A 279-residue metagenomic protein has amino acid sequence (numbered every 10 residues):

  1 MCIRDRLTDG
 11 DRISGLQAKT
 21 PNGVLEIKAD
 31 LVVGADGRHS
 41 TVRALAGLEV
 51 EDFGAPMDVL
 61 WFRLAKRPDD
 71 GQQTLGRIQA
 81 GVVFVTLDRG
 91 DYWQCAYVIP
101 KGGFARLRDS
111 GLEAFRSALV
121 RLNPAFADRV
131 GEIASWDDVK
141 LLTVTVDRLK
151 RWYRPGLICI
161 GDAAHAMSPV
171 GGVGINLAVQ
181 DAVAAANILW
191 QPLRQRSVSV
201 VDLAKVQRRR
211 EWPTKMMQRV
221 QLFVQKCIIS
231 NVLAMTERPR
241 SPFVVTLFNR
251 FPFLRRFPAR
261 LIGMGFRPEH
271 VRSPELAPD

Functional and structural regions predicted by a protein language model:
R4, D11-V144, R148, Y153: Conserved FAD-binding catalytic core of PHBH/FMO-like flavoproteins
A35, G161-D162, Q180: Active-site flanking residues adjacent to catalytic metal/cofactor-binding acidic residues
V83, V144-L149, A164-N176, W212 (+1 more regions): Glycine-rich phosphate/pyrophosphate-binding beta-alpha loops
G102-F115, R148, A166-A178, P192-V201: Active-site lid/adjacent beta-loop-alpha segment flanking the redox-cofactor pocket in flavoenzymes
L142-C159, K215-M216, L233-A234: FAD-binding beta-loop-beta segment adjacent to the flavin cofactor pocket
R154-L157, Q180, A184-A185: Nucleotide phosphate-binding/pyrophosphate-handling subdomain across enzymes that bind or process nucleotide phosphates
N176-L177, A184, M216: PLP-dependent aminotransferase class I/II
N187-D279: C-terminal helical "tail/cap" subdomain of flavin- and related membrane-associated enzymes
